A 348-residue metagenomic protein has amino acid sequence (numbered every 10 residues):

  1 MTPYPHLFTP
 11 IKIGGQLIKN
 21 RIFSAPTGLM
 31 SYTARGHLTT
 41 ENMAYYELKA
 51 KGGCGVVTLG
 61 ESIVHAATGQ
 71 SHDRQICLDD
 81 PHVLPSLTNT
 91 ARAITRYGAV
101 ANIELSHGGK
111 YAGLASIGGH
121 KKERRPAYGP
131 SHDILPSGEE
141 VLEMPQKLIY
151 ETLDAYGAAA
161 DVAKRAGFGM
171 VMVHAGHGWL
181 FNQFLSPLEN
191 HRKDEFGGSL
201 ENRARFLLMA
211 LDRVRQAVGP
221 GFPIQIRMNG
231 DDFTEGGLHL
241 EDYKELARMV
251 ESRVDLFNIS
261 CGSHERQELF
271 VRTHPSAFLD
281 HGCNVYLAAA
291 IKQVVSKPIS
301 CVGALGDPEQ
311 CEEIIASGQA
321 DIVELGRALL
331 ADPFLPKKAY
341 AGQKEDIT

Functional and structural regions predicted by a protein language model:
M1-T348: Flavin-dependent oxidoreductase catalytic cores
